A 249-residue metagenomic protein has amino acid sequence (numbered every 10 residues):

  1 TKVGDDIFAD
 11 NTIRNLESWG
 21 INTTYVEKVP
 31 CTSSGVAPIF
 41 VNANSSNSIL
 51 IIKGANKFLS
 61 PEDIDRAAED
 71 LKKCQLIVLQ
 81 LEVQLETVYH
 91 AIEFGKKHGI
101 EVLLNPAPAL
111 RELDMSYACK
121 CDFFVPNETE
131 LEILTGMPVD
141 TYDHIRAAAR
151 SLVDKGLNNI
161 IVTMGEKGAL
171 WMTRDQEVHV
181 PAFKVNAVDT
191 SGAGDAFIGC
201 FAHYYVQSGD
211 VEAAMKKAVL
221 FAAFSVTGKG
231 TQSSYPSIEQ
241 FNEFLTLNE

Functional and structural regions predicted by a protein language model:
T1-V36, E243-E249: Substrate-binding N-lobe of the ribokinase-like
E17, K96, V153: Anion (oxyanion) recognition and catalysis
G20, K57-E62, L103-A109: Short gly/ser/thr-rich secondary-structure transition/capping motifs
T24-V29, I39-L76, L81: Conserved phosphate-binding/catalytic loop of the ribokinase/pfkB sugar-kinase fold
V36-F40, S48, G168-M172: Short beta-strand scaffold segments in enzyme catalytic cores
L50, L134-G136, S225, F244: Residues that scaffold the ATP/ADP-binding catalytic core of kinase and kinase-like folds
L76-A147, K167-A169: Conserved beta-alpha-beta core of the PfkB/ribokinase-like small-molecule kinase fold
R111, M115-S116, Y142-E249: Conserved phosphate-binding/catalytic region of the ribokinase-like
